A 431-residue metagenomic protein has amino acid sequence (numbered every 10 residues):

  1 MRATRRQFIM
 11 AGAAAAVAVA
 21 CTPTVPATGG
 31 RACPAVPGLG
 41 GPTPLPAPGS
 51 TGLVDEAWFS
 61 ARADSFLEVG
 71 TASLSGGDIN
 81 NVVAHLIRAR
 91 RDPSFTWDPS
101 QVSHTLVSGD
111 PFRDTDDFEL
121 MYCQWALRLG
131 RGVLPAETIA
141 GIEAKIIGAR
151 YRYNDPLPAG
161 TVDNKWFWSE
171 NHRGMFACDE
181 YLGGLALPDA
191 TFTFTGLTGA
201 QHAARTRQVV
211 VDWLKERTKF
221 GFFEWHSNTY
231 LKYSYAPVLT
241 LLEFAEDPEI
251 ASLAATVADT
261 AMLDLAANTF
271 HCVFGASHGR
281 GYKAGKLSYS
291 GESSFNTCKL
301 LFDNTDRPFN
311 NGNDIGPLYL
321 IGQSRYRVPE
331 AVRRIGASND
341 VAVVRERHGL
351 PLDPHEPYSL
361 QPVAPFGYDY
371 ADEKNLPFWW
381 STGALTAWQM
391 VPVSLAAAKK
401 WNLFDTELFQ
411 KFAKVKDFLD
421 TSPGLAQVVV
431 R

Functional and structural regions predicted by a protein language model:
M1-A15: N-terminal secretory signal peptides and thylakoid transit peptides that target proteins across membranes
G30-M175, L187-P188, L197, Q201-V210 (+1 more regions): Ser/Thr/Asn(+Pro)-rich, low-complexity disordered segments
E180, K232-A245: Alpha-helical scaffold elements that line and support the substrate/ligand-binding pocket of soluble hydrolases
A186, V209-D212, E216, T240 (+1 more regions): Alpha-helical scaffold segments in carbohydrate-active enzymes
A190-F194, L241-L253: Inter-helical turn/loop segments and adjacent helix faces that build the functional surface of alpha-helical bundle
S252-L320: Extended amphipathic alpha-helical segments with heptad-repeat/coiled-coil character used for oligomerization, fusion
